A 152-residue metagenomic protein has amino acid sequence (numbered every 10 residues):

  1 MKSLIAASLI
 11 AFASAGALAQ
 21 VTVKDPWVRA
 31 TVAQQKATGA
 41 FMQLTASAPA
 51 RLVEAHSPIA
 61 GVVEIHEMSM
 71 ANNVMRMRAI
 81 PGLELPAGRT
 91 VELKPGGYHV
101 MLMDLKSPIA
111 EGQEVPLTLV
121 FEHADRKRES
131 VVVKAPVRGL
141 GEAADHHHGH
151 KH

Functional and structural regions predicted by a protein language model:
M1-A7: Positively charged n-region of N-terminal signal peptides that target proteins for export
A13-L18: N-terminal signal peptide c-region/cleavage motif recognized by signal peptidases
Q20-H152: Compact, glycine-rich, soluble single-domain proteins
